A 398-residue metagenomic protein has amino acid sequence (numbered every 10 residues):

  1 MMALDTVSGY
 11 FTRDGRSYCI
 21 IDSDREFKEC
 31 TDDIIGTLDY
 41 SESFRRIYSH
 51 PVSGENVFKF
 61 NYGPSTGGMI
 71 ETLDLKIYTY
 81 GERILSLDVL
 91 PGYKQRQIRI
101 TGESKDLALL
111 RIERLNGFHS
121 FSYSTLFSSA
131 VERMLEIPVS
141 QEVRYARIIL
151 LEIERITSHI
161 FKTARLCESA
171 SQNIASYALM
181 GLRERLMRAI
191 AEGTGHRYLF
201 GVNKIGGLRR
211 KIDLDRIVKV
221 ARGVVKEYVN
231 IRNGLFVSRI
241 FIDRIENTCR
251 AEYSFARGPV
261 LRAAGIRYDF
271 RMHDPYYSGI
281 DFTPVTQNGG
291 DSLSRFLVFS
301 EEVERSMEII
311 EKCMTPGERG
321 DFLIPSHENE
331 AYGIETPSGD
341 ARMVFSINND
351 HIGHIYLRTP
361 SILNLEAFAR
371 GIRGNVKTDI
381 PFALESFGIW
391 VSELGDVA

Functional and structural regions predicted by a protein language model:
M2-A398: Active-site bordering "gate/hinge" segments that shape substrate access to catalytic or cofactor-binding pockets
